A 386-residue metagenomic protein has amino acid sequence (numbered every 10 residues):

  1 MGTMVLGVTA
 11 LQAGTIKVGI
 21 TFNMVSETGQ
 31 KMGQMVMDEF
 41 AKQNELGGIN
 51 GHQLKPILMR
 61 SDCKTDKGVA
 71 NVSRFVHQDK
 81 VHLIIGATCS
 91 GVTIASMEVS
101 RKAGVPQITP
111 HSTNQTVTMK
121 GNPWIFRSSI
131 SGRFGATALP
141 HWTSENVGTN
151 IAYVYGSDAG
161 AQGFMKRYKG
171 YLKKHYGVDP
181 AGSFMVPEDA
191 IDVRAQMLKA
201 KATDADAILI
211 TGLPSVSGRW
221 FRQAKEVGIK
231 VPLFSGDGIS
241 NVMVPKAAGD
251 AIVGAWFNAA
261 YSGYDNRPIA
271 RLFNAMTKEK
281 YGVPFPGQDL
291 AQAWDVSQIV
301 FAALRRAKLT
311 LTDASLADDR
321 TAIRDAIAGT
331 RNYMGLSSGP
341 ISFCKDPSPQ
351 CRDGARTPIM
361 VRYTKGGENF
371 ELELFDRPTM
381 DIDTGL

Functional and structural regions predicted by a protein language model:
M1-L11: Gram-negative bacterial Sec-dependent N-terminal signal peptides
K17-M37, M59-D66, T88, V154-Q162 (+2 more regions): Extracytoplasmic "Venus flytrap"
I20, F75-T88, I108-P110, A152-Y155 (+4 more regions): Periplasmic-binding protein-like
E27-M37, L46-M119, S128, V186-V193 (+3 more regions): Beta-alpha junction/loop-to-helix N-cap segments that form part of ligand/metal-binding clefts
T28-E45, Q107, G135-A138, A159-V178 (+1 more regions): Short, solvent-exposed amphipathic alpha-helices that sit in or adjacent to ligand/effector-binding or catalytic
A70, N114-T116, P123-G228, G263-L272: Extracellular/periplasmic Venus flytrap/periplasmic-binding protein
F221-V296, L304-A307, L311, Y363 (+1 more regions): Extracellular/periplasmic periplasmic-binding protein-like sensory domains
E279-G287, F301-L372, G385-L386: Segments of small-molecule ligand-sensing domains
